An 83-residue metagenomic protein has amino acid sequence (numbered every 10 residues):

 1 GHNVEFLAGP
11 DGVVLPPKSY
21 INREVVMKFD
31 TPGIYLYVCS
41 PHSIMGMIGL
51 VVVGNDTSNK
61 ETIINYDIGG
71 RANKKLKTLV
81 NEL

Functional and structural regions predicted by a protein language model:
G1-L83: Extracytoplasmic copper-binding redox domains, predominantly the cupredoxin/blue-copper superfamily
